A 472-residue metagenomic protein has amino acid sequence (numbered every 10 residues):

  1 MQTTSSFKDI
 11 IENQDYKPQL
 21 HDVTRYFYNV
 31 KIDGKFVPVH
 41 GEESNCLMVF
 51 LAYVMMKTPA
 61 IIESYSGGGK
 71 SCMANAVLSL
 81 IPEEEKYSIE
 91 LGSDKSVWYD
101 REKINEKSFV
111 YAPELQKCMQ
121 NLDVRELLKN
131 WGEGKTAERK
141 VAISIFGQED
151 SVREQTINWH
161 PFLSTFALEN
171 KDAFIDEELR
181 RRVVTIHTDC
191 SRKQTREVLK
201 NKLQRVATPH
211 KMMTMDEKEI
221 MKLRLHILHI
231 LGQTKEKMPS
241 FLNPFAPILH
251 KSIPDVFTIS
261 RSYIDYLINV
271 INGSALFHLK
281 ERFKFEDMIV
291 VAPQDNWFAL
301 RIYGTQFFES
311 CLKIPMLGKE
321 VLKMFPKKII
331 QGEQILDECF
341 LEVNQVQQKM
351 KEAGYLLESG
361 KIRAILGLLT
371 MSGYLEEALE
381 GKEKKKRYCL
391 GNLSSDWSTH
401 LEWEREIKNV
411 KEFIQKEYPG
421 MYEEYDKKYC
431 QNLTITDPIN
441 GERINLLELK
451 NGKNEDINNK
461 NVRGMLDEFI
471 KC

Functional and structural regions predicted by a protein language model:
Q2-E43: Charged, amphipathic alpha-helical linker segments immediately N-terminal to NTP-binding catalytic cores
S6-F7, D22-N29, D33, P59-S64 (+6 more regions): Short hinge/gating elements
D33-N45, D255-I264: Structural motif
V37-M213: Conserved ASCE/P-loop NTPase catalytic core
L78, I268, R363-G367: Short, hydrophobic-biased segments on the C-terminal half of alpha helices that form "recognition helices"
Q155-P161, K171-E320, F325-K327, L447: Phosphate-sensing "switch" segment of ASCE/P-loop ATPases
I314-C472: Terminal-proximal interaction/regulatory segments of ATP-powered molecular machines
